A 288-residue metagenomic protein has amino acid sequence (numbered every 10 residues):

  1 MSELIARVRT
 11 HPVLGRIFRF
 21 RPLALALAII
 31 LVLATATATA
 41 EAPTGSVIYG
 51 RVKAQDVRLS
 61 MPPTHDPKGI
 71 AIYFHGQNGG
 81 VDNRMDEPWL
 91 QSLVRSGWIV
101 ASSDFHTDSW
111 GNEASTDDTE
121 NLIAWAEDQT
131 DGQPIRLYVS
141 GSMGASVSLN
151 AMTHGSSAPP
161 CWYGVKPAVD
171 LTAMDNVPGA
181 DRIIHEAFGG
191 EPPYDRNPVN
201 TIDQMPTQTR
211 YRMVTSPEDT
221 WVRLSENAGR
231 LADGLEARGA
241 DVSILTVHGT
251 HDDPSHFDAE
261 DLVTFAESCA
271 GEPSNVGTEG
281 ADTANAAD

Functional and structural regions predicted by a protein language model:
A40-T64: N-terminal cap/lid segment of alpha/beta-hydrolase-fold proteins
P67, G76-W110: Short substrate-entry loop that stabilizes the transition state in hydrolases
W110-T130: Alpha/beta-hydrolase active-site loop
N112, G229-A232, E236-D288: C-terminal catalytic histidine-bearing segment of alpha/beta-hydrolase fold enzymes
D131-S142: Alpha/beta-hydrolase fold nucleophile elbow
S140-N150: Glycine-rich nucleophile elbow surrounding the catalytic serine of serine-hydrolase chemistry
L149-P192: Hydrolase active-site cap/lid region
I183-G229, D233: The feature captures the conserved acid-bearing segment of alpha/beta-hydrolase catalytic domains
